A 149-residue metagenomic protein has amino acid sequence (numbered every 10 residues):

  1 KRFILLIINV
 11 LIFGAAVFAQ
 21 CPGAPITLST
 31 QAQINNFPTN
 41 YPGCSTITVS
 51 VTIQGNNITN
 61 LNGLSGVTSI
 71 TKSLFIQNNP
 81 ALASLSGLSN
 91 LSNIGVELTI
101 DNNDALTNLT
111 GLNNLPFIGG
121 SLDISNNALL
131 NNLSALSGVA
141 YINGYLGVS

Functional and structural regions predicted by a protein language model:
K1-A24, Y145-G147: Bacterial Sec-dependent N-terminal signal peptides
F3-I4, L61-N62, S134: Accessory end-domains appended to solenoid repeat scaffolds used in host defense
I7-I12, V67, L91, L115: Proteins with a high burden of low-complexity, intrinsically disordered sequence enriched in S/T/G/P/A and R, requiring
F13-A15, P38-Y41: Processing junctions and N-termini across compartments
C21, I34-P38: Predominantly extracellular/luminal regions of secreted and cell-surface proteins, especially disulfide-bonded
G23-A32, I47-T59, S69-L82, G87 (+3 more regions): Concave beta-strand-loop units of leucine-rich repeat
F37-P38, C44, I58, L64: Negatively charged
